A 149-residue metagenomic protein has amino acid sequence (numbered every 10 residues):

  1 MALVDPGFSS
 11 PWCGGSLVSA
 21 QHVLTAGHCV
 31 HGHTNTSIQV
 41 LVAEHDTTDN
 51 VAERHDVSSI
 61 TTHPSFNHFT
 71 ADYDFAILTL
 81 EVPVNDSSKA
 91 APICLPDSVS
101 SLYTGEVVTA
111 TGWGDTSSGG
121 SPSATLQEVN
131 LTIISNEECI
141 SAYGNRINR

Functional and structural regions predicted by a protein language model:
M1-R149: Extracellular "complement/coagulation-type" protease architecture
